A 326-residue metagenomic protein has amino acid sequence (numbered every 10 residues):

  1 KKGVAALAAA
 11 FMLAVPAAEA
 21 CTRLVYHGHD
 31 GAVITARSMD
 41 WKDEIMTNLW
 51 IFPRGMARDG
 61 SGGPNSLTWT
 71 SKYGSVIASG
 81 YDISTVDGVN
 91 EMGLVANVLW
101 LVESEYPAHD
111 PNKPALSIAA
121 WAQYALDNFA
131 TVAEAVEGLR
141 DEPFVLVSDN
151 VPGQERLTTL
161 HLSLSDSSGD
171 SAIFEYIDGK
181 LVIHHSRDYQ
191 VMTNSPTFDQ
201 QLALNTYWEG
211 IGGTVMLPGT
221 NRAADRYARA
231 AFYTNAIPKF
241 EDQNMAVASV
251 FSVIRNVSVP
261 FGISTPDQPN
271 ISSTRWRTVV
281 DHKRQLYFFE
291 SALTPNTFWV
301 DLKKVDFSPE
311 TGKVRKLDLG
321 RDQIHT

Functional and structural regions predicted by a protein language model:
K1-G3: Bacterial Sec-dependent N-terminal signal peptides
A5-A14: Bacterial N-terminal signal peptides
E19-I34, R58-G60, V147-D149, E155-T159 (+2 more regions): C-terminus-biased signal that marks the final domain/tail of proteins
A20-K113, L146: A contiguous strand-loop segment
W41-D43, V102-S104, G179-L181, L293-T297: Short, surface-exposed beta-strand-loop junctions and turns on beta-sheet-rich folds
W50-T68, S104-V145, T311-Q323: Compact, glycine/acidic-enriched structural inserts
N90-M92, L126-E134, F240-V247, H282-R284: A short, structured loop/turn motif at beta-sheet edges
M92-A119, L139-T197: Acidic/His-rich structured neighborhood in mature extracellular/periplasmic domains
